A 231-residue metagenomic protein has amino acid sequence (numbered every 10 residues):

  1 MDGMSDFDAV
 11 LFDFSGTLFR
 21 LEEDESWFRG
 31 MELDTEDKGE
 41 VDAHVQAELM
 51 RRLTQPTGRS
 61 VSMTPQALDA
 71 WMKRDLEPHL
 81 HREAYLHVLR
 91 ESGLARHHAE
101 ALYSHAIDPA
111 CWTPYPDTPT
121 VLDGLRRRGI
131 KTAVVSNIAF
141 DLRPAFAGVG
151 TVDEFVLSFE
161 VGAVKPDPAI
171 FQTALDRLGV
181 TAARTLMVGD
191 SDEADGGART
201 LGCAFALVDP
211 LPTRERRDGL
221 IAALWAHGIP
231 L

Functional and structural regions predicted by a protein language model:
M1-F12, R20-E22, L94-H97, P119 (+2 more regions): Asp-based, Mg2+/Mn2+-dependent phosphohydrolase catalytic module
G3-P116, R128: N-terminal helical cap/lid subdomain that shapes the substrate entry/recognition surface in HAD-like hydrolases
